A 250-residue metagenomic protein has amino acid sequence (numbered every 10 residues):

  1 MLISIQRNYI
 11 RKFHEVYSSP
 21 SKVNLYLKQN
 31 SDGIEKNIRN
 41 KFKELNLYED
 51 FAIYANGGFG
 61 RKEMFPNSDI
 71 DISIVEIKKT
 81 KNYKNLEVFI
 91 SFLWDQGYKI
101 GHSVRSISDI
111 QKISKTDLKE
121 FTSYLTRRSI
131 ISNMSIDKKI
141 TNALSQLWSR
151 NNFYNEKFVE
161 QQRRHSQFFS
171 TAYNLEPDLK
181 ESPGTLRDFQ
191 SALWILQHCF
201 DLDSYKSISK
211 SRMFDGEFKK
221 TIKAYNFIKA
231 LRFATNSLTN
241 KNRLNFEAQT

Functional and structural regions predicted by a protein language model:
M1-Y48, N67, S170: N-terminal regions immediately upstream of nucleotidyltransferase
F13, W148-T250: Conserved nucleotidyltransferase catalytic core and NTase-mimicking acidic/glycine-rich helix/loop elements in nucleic
D32, K36-R39, L45, Y83-I136 (+2 more regions): Conserved catalytic core of two-metal-ion nucleotidyltransferases
D32-Y54, I195-R212, G216: Alpha-helical phosphate/pyrophosphate-handling elements in metalloenzyme active cores
I34-Y83: Active-site nucleotide-donor binding segment shared across nucleotidyl transfer reactions
E76-N82, S129-I131, L147-W148, M213: Short, polar/flexible loop-turn hinges at active-site or ligand-entry regions and domain interfaces
K78, E87-I90, Q111, K138-T141 (+3 more regions): Helix-loop-helix transmembrane hairpins and adjacent membrane-interface loops of multi-pass inner-membrane proteins
I113-E176: C-terminal or mid-to-C-terminal helical accessory/interaction module adjacent to the motor/catalytic core
